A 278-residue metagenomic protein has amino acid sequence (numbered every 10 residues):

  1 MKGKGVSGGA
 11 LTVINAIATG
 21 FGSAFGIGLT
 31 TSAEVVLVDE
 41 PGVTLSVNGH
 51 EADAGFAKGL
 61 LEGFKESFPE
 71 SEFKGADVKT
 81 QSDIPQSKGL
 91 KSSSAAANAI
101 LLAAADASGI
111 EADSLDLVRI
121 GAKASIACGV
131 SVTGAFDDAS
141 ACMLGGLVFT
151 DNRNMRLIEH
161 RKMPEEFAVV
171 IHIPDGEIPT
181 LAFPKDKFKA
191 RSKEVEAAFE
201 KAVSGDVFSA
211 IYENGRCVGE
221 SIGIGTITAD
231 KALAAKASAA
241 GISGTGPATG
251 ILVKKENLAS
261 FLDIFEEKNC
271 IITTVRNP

Functional and structural regions predicted by a protein language model:
M1-K88, I110, N277-P278: ATP-binding N-lobe of GHMP and related small-molecule kinases
G3, R156-P278: C-terminal nucleotide
G5-V6, N15-A16, A24-I27, S131-G134 (+4 more regions): Solvent-exposed alpha-helices and their adjacent loops that cap or buttress functional pockets in soluble metabolic
L45, A76-T80, A112-A124, Y212: Beta-strand segments within the central parallel beta-sheet cores of soluble alpha/beta enzyme folds
F68-G75, A104-I120, S260-F265: Phosphate-handling active-site elements
L90-S114, M143-G145: DPxDG-like acidic metal-binding loop motif
L115-E159: Alpha/beta catalytic cores of group-transfer enzymes, especially the acyltransferase/condensing modules of polyketide
